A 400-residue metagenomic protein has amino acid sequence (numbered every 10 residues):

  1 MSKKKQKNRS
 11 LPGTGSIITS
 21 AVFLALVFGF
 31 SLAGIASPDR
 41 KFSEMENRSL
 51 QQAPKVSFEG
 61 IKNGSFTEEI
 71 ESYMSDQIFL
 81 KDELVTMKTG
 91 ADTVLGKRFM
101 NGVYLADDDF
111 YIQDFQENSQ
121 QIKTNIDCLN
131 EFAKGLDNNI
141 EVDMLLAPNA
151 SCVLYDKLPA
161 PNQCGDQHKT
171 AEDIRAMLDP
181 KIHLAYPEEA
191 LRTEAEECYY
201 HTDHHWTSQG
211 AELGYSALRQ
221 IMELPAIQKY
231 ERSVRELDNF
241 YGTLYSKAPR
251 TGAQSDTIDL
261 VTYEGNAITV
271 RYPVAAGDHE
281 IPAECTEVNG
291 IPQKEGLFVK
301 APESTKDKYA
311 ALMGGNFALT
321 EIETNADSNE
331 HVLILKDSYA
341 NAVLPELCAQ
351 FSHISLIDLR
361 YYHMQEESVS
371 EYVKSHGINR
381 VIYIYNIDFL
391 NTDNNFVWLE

Functional and structural regions predicted by a protein language model:
M1-E400: Extracellular glycan-modifying ectodomains
